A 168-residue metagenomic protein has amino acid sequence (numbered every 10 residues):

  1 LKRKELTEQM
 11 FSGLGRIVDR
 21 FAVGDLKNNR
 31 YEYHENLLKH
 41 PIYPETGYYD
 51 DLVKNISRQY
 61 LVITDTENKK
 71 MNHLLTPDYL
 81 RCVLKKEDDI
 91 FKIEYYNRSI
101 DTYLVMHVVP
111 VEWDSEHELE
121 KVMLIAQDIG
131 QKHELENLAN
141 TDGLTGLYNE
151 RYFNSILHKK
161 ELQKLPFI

Functional and structural regions predicted by a protein language model:
L1-L6, Q127-N137: PAS-associated C-terminal cap
K2-S12, E150: Short alpha-helical capping/linker elements at sensor-output junctions, especially the PAS-family N-cap and C-terminal
Q9-L61: PAS-family sensory domain signal
I63-K92: Terminal output helix/cap of sensory domains in signal transduction proteins
I93-T102: PAS-family sensory domains
L104-M123, G130: Short loop/turn elements at sensory-signaling interfaces that couple input to output
H133-H158: Conserved nucleotide-binding and Mg2+-coordinating catalytic segments in signaling enzymes
N154-I168: Active-site-proximal structural segments of metal-dependent nucleotidyl cyclase/transferase enzymes
